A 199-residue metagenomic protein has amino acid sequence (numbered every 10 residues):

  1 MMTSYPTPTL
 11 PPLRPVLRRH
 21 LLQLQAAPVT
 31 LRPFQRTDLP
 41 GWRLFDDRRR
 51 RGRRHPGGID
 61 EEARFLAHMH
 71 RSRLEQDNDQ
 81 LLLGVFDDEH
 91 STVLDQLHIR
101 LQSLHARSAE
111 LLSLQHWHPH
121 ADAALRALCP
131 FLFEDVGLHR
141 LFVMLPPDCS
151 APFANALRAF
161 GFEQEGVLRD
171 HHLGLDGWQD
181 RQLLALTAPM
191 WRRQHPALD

Functional and structural regions predicted by a protein language model:
M1-H118, P130-F131, D135, F160 (+1 more regions): GNAT-family acyltransferases
R36, P147-D148: Short, surface-exposed acidic/glycine-rich loop or hinge patches that mediate macromolecular interfaces
A106-S108, Q115-R126, H139, D148-A151: Conserved glycine-rich acetyl-CoA-binding loop
R126, P130, N155-R158: A broadly conserved amphipathic alpha-helix scaffold signal in soluble, globular proteins
E134-P146: Conserved GNAT acetyl-CoA-binding A-motif
P146-P147, H171: Conserved beta-strand edge residues that scaffold enzyme active sites
D148-G166: Conserved active-site alpha-helix within GNAT-family acetyltransferase domains
